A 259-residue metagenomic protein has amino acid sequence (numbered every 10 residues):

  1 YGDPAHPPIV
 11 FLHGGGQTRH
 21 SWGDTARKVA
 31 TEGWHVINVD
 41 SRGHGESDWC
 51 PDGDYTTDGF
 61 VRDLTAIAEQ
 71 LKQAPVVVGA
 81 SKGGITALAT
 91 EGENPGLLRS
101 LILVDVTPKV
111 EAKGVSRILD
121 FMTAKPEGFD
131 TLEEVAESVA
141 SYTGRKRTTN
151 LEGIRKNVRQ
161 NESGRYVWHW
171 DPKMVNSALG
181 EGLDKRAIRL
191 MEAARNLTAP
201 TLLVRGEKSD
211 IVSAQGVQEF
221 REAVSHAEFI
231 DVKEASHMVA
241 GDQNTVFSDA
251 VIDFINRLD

Functional and structural regions predicted by a protein language model:
Y1-E46: Conserved HGGG/HGGXW glycine-rich cap/lid loop of the alpha/beta-hydrolase fold
P8, H35, A74-V76, L97-S100 (+2 more regions): Structural signature of beta-strand start/N-cap positions in the alpha/beta core of ABC transporter nucleotide-binding
S21-G23, S47-G53, K113-G114, A214-Q215: Conserved catalytic-core motifs of eukaryotic protein kinase domains, centered on the activation segment
A30-T31, I37, S41-V78, D249: Active-site loop/oxyanion-hole signature of alpha/beta-hydrolase fold enzymes
A74-A112: Conserved hydrolase catalytic core segment
K109-W170: Helix-rich cap/lid subdomain of alpha/beta-hydrolase
E162-E222: Conserved serine/cysteine hydrolase catalytic core
V232-S248: Catalytic histidine-centered segment of alpha/beta-hydrolase-like enzymes
